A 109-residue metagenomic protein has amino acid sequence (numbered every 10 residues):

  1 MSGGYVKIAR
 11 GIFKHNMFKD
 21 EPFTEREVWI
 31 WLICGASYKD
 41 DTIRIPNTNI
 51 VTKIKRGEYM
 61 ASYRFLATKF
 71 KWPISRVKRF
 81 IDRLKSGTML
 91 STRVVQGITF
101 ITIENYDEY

Functional and structural regions predicted by a protein language model:
M1-C34: Long, low-complexity, charged/polar intrinsically disordered regions in eukaryotic proteins
Y5, A9-R10, D40, R56 (+1 more regions): Generic secondary-structure boundary/loop-capping signal
I8-R10, K14, I45-N47, N105: Generic structural "secondary-structure junction" signal
F18-K19, A36-T102: Winged helix-turn-helix DNA-binding recognition segment
K69, D107-Y109: Short, amphipathic alpha-helical interaction segments positioned at domain boundaries
